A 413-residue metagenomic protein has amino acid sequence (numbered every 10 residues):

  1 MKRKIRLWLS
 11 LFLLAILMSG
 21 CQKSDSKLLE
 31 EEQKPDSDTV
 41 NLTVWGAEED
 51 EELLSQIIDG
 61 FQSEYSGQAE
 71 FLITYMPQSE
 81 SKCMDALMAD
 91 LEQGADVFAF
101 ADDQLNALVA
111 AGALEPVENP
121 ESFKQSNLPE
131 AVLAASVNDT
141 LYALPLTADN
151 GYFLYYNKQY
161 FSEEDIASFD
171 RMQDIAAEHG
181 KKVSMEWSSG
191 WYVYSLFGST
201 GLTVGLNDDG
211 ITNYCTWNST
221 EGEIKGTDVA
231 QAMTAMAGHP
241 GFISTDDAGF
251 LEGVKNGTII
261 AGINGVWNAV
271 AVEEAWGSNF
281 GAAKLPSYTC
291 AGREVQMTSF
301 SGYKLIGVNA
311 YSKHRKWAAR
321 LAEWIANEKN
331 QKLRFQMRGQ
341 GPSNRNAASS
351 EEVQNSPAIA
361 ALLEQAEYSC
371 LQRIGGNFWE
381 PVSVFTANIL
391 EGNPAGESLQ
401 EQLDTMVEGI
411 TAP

Functional and structural regions predicted by a protein language model:
K4-S10, A15, C21-Q104, E408-P413: Conserved N-terminal structural module of periplasmic/extracytoplasmic solute-binding proteins
M88-A89, Q93-D96, K124-Y156, K181-M185 (+2 more regions): A structural signal for short loop-to-beta-strand junctions that line the ligand-binding cleft of periplasmic/secreted
D96-A99, I260-G265, G281-A283: Paired acidic/hydrophobic, glycine-rich loop segments that form the ligand-binding mouth/hinge of periplasmic-binding
A101-Y152, E164, D170, A282-K284: Hinge/lid segment of periplasmic solute-binding proteins
Y142-L146, Y152, Q173-N218, I259: Extracytoplasmic/periplasmic solute-binding protein
T212-D246: Glycine-centered hinge/linker elements that transmit conformational signals in sensory and ligand-binding systems
E274-M337: Extracytoplasmic/periplasmic substrate-recognition and gating elements
A361-P413: Conserved C-terminal helix/tail region of periplasmic/extracytoplasmic solute-binding proteins
